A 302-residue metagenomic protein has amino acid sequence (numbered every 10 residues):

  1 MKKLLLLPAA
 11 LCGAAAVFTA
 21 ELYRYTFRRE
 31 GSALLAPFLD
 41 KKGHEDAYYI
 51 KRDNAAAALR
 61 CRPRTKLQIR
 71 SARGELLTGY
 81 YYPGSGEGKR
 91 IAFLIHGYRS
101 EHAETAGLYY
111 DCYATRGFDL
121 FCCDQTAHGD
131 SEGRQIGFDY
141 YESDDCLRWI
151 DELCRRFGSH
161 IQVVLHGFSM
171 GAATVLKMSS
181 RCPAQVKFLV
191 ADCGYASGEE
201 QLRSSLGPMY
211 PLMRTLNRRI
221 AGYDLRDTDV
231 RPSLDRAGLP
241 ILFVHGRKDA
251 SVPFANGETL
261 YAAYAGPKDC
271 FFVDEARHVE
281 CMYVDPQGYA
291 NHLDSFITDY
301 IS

Functional and structural regions predicted by a protein language model:
M1-R29, T115, C154-R155, E258 (+2 more regions): Short amphipathic, positively biased membrane-proximal segments that drive organelle/inner-membrane targeting
L6-R70: An N-terminal hydrophobic leader/cap segment in hydrolases
Y98-C112, Q125: The serine-hydrolase catalytic nucleophile loop
Y113-E132: Conserved alpha/beta-hydrolase
H128-S159: Catalytic nucleophile-loop/oxyanion-hole region of alpha/beta-hydrolase and closely related hydrolase-like folds
K177-D224: Hydrolase active-site cap/lid region
R236-G238, F243-H245, D249: Short beta-strand/loop motif that positions the catalytic acidic residue of the alpha/beta-hydrolase fold
L239, P253-Y261: Short alpha-helix in the alpha/beta-hydrolase fold that links the catalytic acid
